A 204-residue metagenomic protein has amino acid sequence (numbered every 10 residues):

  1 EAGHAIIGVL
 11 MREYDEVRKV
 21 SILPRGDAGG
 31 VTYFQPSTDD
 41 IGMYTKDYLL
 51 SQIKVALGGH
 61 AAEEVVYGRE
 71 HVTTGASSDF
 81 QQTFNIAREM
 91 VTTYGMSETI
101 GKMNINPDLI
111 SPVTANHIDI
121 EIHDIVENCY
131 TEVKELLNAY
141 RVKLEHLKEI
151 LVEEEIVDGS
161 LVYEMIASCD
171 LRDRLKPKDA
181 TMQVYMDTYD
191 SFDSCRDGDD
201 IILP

Functional and structural regions predicted by a protein language model:
A2-P204: Soluble catalytic regions of large protease machineries
